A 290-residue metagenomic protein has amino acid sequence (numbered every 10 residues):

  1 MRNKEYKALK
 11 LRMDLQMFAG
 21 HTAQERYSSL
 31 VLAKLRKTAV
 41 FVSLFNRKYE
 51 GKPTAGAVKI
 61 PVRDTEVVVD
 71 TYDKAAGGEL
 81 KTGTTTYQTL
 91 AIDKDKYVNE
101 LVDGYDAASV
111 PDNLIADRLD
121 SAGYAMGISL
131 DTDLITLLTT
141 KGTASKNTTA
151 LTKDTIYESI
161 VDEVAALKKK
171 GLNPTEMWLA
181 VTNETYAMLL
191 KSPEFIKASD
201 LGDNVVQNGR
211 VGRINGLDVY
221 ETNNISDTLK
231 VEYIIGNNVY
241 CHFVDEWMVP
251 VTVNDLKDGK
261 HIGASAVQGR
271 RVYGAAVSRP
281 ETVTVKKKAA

Functional and structural regions predicted by a protein language model:
R2-Q88, K288: N-terminal "assembly arms/tails" that initiate or stabilize quaternary assembly in self-assembling proteins
G56-A57, P174-M177, A264: Short, surface-exposed beta-edge/turn micro-motifs
V68-T71, V110, M188-K191, A276-S278: Short helix/loop capping segments that flank catalytic or ligand/cofactor-binding pockets
E79-A116: Long, hydrophobic/aromatic-enriched structural stretches that serve as scaffold segments
K94, V181-N183, R271: Short, structured patches in soluble enzyme cores that scaffold and shape functional sites
V102-L172, K286-A290: Alpha-helical scaffold segments that mediate packing/assembly in large oligomeric complexes
K168-V249: Extended oligomerization regions of viral-like shell subunits
V253-A290: Extended, compositionally biased alpha-helical segments that mediate assembly or anchoring
